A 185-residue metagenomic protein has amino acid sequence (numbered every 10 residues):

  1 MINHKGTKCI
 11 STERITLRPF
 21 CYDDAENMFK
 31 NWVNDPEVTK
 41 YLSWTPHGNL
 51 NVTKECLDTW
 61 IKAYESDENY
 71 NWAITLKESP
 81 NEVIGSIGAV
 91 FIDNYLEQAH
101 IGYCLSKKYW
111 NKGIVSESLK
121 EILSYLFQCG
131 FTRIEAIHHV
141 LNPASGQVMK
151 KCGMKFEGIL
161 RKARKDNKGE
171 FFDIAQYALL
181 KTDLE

Functional and structural regions predicted by a protein language model:
M1-N27, N31-E37, N71, T75-E185: Acyl-donor (CoA/ACP) binding surface of acyl/acetyltransferases
W32-V33, L42, Y64-E65: Hydrophobic residues in alpha-helical segments
T39-T59: Conserved GNAT-fold acetyl-CoA-binding loop/helix
T45-N49, Y70, L141: Short, conserved alpha-helical segments within structured domains
T59-A73: A short helix-loop-beta-strand connector motif used in the catalytic cores of GNAT acetyltransferases and, in some
